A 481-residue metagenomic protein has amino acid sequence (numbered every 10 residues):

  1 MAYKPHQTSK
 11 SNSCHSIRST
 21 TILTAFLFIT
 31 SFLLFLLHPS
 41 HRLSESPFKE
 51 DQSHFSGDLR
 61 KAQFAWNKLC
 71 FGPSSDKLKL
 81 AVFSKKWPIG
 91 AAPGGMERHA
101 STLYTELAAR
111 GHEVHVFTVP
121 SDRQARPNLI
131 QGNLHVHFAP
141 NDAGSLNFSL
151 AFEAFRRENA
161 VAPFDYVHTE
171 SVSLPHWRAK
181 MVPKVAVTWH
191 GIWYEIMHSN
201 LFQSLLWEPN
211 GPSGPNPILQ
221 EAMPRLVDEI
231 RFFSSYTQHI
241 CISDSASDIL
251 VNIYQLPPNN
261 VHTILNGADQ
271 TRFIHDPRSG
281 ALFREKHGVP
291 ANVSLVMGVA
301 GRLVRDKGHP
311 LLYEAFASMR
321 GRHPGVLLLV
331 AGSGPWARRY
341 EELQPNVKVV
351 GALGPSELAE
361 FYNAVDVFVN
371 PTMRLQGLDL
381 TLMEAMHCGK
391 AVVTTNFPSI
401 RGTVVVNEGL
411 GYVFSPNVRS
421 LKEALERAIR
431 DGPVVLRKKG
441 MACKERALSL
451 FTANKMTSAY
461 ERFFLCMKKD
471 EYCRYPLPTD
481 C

Functional and structural regions predicted by a protein language model:
A65, F152-F155, I274-V289, P476: A short helix/loop element that forms part of the nucleotide-sugar donor recognition site in Leloir-type
W193, P209-C241: Membrane-proximal helix-turn-helix segments that form the acceptor-binding/catalytic region of lipid-linked
S245, G267: Carbohydrate-associated surface elements
P290-K307, Y313-A317: Conserved donor-binding/catalytic core segment of Leloir-type glycosyltransferases
A337-E360: Nucleotide-activated donor-binding/catalytic signature segment of Leloir-type glycosyltransferases, i.e., the conserved
A391-T394: Short hydrophobic beta-strand element within catalytic cores of glycosyltransferases and related nucleotide-activated
V406-R419, A428-P433: Conserved acidic donor-binding segment of nucleotide-sugar-dependent glycosyltransferases
V434-Y472: A charged, aromatic-enriched C-terminal amphipathic alpha-helix characteristic of glycosyltransferases across folds
